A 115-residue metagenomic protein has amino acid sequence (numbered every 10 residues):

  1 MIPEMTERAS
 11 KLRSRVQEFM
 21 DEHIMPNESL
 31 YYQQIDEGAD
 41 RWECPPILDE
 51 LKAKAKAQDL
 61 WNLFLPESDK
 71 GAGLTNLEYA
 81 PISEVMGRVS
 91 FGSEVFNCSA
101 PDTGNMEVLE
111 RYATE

Functional and structural regions predicted by a protein language model:
M1-C98: Amphipathic, small/basic residue-rich leader segments at the start of a protein or domain
F96-E115: N-terminal glycine-rich flavin-associated loop
